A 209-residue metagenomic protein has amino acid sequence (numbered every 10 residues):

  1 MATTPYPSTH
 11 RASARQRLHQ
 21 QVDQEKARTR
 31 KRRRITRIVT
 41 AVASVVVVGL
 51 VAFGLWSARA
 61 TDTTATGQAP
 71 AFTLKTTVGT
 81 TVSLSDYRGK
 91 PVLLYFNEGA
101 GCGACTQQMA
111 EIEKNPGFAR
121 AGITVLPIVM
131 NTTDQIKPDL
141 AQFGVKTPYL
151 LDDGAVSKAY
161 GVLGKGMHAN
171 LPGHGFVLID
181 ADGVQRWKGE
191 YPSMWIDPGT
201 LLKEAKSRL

Functional and structural regions predicted by a protein language model:
M1-R33: Terminal targeting segments of Actinobacterial cell-envelope proteins
T29-A43: N-terminal Sec-pathway targeting helices
V39-G54: Hydrophobic membrane-insertion alpha-helices, especially the h-region of bacterial N-terminal signal peptides
G54-L84: N-terminal "domain-start" segment that seeds a small globular fold
V82-Q107, E111-I112: Short active-site neighborhood of thiol/selenol oxidoreductases, capturing the structured segment around
T106-V145, A155-K158: Structural microenvironment flanking redox-active thiols in thiol-disulfide oxidoreductases
V145-T147, L163-V177: Structural micro-motif
L171-L209: Thiol-/selenol-based redox modules, centered on thioredoxin-like and closely related oxidoreductase domains
